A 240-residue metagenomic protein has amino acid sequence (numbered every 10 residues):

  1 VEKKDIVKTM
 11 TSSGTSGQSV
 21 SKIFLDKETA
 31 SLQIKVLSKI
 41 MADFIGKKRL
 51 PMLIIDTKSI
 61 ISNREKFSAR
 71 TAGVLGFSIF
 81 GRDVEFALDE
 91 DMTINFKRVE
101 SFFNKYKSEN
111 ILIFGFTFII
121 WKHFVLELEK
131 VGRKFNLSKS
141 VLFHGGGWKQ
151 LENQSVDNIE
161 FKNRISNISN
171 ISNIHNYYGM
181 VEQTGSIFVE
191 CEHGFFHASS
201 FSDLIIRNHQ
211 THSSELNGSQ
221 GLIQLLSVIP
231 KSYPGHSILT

Functional and structural regions predicted by a protein language model:
V1-I6, V36-K39: Flexible, low-complexity linker/hinge segments
I6-I23: Conserved adenylation A10 loop of the ANL superfamily
K8, I23-S31, F67-R70, L128: "Short basic amphipathic alpha-helical interaction patches in structured regions
T11-G14, I55-K58, F118, L142-G147: Short loop/turn segments at strand-loop or loop-helix junctions that form parts of catalytic or ligand-binding pockets
V20-I23, S62-N63, Q150-Q154: A generic structural signal for short coil/turn motifs at secondary-structure boundaries
F24-I45: Conserved structural elements of the adenylate-forming
M41-L75: Conserved AMP-binding loop of ANL adenylate-forming enzymes
L75-T240: Active-site glycine/GP-rich loop and adjacent strand/helix microenvironment that borders small-molecule binding pockets
